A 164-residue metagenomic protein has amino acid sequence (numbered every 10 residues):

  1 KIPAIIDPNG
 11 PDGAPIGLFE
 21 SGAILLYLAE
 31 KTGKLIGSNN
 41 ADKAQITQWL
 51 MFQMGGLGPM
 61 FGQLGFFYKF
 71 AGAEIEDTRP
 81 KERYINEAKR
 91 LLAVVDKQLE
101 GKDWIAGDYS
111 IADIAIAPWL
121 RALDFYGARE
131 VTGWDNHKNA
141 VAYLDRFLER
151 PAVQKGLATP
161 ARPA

Functional and structural regions predicted by a protein language model:
K1-E82, N86, D96, I105: GST-like domain detector, emphasizing the conserved glutathione-binding G-site in the N-terminal thioredoxin-like
I5, I24, V95, D113 (+1 more regions): Residue-level signal for nonpolar/aromatic packing positions in well-ordered secondary structure
A29, W119-L120, L157: Active-site-flanking alpha-helical
K34, K97-D108, P151-G156: Surface-exposed helix-capping loop/turn segments at secondary-structure junctions
D42, R83, R129-H137: Structural helix-adjacent loops and short alpha-helical linkers that scaffold large soluble proteins
G56, M60-G65, W104-R129, N136 (+2 more regions): GST superfamily/GST-like fold recognition
Y84-L91, Y143: Alpha-helical packing segments of well-folded alpha/beta enzyme cores
K155-A164: Terminal-tail/helix-coil boundary detector
